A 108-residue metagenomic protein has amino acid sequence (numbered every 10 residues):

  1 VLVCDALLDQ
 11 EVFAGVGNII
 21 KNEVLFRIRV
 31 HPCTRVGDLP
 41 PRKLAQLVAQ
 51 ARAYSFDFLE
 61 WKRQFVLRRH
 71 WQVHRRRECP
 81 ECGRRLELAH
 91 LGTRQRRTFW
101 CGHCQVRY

Functional and structural regions predicted by a protein language model:
V1-Y108: Basic, nucleic-acid-binding surfaces and adjacent catalytic neighborhoods in DNA/RNA-processing proteins
